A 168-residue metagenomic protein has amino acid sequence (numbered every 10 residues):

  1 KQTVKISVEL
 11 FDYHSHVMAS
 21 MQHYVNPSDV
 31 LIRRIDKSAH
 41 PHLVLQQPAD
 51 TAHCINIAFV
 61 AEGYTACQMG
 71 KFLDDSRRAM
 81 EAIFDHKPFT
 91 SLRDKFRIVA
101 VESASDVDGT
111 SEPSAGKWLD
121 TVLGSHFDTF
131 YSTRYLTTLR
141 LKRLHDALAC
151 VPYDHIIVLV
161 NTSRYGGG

Functional and structural regions predicted by a protein language model:
K1-T51: Extended acidic/polar, glycine-enriched regions that form or flank non-catalytic beta-rich accessory modules
T3-K5, C54-I57, K95: A common structural microfeature
I6-Y13, M21-H23, F72, F84 (+3 more regions): Aromatic-enriched hydrophobic runs in primary sequence
M18-A19, V60-E62, G116-T121: A broad, low-specificity signal for short, low-complexity segments enriched in glycine/proline and polar/charged
N26-P27, T65, R134, R140: Helix N-terminus capping/helix-initiation residues
P27-S28, S76-A79, K117-T121: Short, low-complexity, polar/charged sequence segments that are solvent-exposed and flexible
I32-D85, A100-E112, K142-H145, C150-V151 (+1 more regions): Fold-level signature of zinc-dependent metallopeptidase catalytic domains
T90-G168: Metzincin-family zinc-dependent endopeptidase catalytic domain
